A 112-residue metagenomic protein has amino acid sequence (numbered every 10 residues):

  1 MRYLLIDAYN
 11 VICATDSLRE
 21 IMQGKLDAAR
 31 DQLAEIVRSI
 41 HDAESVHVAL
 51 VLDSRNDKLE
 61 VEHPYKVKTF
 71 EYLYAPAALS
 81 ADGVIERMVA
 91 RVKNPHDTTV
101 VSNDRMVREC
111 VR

Functional and structural regions predicted by a protein language model:
R2-L5, N10-R112: Nuclease catalytic cores that cleave nucleic-acid phosphodiester bonds, predominantly acidic two-metal-ion
